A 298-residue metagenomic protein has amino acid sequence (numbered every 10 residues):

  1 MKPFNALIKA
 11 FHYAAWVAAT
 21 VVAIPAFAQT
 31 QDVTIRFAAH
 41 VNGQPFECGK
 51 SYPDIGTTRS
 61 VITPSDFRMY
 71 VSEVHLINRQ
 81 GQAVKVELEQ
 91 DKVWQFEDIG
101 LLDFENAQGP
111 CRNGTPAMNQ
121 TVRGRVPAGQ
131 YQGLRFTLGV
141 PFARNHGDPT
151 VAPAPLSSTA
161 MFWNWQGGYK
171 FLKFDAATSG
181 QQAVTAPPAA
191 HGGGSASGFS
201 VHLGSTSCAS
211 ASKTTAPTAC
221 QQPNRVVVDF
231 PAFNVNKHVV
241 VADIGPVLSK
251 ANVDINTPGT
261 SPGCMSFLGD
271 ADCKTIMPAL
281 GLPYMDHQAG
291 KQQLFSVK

Functional and structural regions predicted by a protein language model:
K2-A15: Bacterial N-terminal signal peptides that target proteins for export
A15-W16, Y131: Intrinsic structural disorder/low-complexity segments
V17-V21: Alpha-helical transmembrane segments
A23-P25: N-terminal signal peptide c-region/cleavage motif recognized by signal peptidases
Q29-K298: A short, solvent-exposed, low-complexity linear motif enriched for acidic/polar residues with Pro/Gly/Ser/Thr
